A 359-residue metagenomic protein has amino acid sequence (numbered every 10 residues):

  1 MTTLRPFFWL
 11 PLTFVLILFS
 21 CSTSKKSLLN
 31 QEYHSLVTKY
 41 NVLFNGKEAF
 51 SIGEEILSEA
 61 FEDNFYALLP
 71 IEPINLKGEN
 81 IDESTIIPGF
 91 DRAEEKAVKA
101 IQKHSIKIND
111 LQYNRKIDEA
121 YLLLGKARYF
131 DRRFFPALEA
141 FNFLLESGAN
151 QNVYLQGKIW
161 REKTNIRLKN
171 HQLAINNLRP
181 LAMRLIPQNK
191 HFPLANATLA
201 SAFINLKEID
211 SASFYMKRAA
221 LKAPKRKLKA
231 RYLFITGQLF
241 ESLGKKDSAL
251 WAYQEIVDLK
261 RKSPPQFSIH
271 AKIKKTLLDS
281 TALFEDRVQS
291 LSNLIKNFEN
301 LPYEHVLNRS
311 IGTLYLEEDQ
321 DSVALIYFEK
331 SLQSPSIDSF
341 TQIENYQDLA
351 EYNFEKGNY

Functional and structural regions predicted by a protein language model:
M1-L10: Bacterial N-terminal signal peptides that target proteins for export
L4, I17-F19, S310: Intrinsic disorder/low-complexity segments
W9-L18: Bacterial N-terminal signal peptides
C21-Y359: Acidic, polar-rich low-complexity tracts and alpha-helical solenoid repeat scaffolds
